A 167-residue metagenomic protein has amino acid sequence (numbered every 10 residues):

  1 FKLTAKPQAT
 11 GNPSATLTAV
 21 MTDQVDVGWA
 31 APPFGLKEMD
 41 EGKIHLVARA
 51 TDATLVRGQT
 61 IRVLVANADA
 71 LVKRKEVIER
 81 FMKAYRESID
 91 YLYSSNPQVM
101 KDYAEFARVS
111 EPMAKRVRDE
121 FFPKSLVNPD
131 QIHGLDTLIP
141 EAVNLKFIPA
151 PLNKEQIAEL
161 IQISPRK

Functional and structural regions predicted by a protein language model:
F1-L3, F147: Short helix-capping segments at alpha-helix termini
L3-N12: Short beta-strand-to-loop elements that line the ligand-binding cleft of bilobed periplasmic-binding protein-like
K6-P7, V25-D26, P129: Residue-level marker of alpha-helix boundaries and capping positions
A9, A31, R49-A50, K115 (+1 more regions): Short loop/turn and capping residues at structural boundaries
T10, G28-W29, I132: Short alpha-helix boundary/capping motifs
S14-E105: Pocket-lining segment of extracytoplasmic ligand-binding domains
L71-P149: Secondary-structure end/capping motifs
A142-K167: Conserved C-terminal helix/tail region of periplasmic/extracytoplasmic solute-binding proteins
